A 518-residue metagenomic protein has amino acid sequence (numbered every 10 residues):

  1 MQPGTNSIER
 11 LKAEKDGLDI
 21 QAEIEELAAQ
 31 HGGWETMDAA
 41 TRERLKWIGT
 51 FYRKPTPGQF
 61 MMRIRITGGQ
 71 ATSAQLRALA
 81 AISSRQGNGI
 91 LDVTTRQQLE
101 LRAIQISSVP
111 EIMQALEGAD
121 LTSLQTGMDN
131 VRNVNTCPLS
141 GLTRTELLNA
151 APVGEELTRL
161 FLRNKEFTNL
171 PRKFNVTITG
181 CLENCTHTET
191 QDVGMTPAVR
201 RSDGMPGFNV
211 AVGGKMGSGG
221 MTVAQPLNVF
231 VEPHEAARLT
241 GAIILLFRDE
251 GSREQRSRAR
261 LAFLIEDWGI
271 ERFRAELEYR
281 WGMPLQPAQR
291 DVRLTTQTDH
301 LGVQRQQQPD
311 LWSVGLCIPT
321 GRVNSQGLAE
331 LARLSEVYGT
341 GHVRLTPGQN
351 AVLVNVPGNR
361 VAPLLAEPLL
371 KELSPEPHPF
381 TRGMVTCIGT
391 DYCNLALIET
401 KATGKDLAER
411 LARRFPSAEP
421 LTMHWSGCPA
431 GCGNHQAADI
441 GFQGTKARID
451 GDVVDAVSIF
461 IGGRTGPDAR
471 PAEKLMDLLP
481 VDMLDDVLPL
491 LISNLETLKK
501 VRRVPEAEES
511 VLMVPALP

Functional and structural regions predicted by a protein language model:
M1-P518: Peripheral terminal and linker regions in Fe-S/redox and tRNA-modifying enzymes
